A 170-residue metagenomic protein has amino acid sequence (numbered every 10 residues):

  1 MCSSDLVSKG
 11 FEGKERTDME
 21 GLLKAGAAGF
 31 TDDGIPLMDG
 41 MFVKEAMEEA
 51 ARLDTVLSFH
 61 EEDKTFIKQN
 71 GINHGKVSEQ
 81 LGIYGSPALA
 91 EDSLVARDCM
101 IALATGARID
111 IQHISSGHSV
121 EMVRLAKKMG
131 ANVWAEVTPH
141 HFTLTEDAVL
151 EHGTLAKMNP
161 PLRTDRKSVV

Functional and structural regions predicted by a protein language model:
M1-S3: Short, small-residue-biased leader/transition segments that mark boundaries at the very start of proteins
S8-E12: Active-site beta->alpha loop and helix N-cap motifs at the rims of alpha/beta catalytic domains
K14-V170: Histidine/acidic residue-rich metal-binding segments in metalloenzymes
